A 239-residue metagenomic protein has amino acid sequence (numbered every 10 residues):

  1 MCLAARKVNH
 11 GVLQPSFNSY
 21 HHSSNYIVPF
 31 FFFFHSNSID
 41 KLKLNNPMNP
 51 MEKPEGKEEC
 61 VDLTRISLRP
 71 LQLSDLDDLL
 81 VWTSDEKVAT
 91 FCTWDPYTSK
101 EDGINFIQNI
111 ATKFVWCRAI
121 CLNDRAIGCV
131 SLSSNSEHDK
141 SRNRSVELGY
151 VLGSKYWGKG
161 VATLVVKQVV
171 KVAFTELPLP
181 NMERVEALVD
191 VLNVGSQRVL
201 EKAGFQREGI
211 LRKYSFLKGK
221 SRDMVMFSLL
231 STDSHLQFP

Functional and structural regions predicted by a protein language model:
M1, S19-N25, I120: The N-terminal extracellular segments of secreted preproproteins, especially immediately downstream of signal
C2-R6, D40-T83, C117-P239: Acyl-donor (CoA/ACP) binding surface of acyl/acetyltransferases
H21-S24, V28-H35: Hydrophobic alpha-helical signal peptides and transmembrane signal-/tail-anchor segments that drive secretory-pathway
K87-Q108: Conserved GNAT-fold acetyl-CoA-binding loop/helix
Q108-F114, F205: Short loop/turn motifs at secondary-structure junctions and domain boundaries
